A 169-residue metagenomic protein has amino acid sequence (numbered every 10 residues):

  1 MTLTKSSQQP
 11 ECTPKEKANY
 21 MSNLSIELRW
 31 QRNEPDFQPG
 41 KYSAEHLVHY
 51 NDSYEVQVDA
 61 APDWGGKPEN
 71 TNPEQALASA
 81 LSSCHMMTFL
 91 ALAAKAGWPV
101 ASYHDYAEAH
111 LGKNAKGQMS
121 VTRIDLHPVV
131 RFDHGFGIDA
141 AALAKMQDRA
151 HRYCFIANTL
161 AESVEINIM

Functional and structural regions predicted by a protein language model:
T2-S79, L90-M169: Extended beta-strand/beta-hairpin segments
